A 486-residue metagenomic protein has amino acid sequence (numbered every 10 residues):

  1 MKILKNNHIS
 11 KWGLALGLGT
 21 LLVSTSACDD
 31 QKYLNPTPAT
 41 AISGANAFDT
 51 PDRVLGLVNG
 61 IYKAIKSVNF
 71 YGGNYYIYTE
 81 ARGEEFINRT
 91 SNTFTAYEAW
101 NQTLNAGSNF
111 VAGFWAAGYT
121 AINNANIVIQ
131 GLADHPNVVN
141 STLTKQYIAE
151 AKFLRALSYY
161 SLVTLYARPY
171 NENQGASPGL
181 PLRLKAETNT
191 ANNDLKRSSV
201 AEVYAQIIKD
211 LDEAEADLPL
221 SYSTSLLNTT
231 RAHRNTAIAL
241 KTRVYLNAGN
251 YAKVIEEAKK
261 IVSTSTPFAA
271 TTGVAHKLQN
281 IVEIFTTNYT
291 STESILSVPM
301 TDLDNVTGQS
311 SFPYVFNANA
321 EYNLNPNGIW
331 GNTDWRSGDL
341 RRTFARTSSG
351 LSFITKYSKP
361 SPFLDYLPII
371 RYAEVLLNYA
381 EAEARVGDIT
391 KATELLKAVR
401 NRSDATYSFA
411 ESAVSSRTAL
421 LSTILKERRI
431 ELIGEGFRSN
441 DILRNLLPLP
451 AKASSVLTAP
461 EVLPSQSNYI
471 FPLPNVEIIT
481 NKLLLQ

Functional and structural regions predicted by a protein language model:
K2-I3, C28-Y78, T393, Y407-S408 (+1 more regions): Membrane-proximal, proline-rich intrinsically disordered regions
V23-A27: C-terminal motif of bacterial Sec signal peptides marking the signal peptidase cleavage site
P51, G56, F86, T90 (+12 more regions): Hydrophobic-face positions in mid-chain alpha helices that act as interaction patches
F94-Y166, S198, E215-P219, P362-L367 (+2 more regions): Conserved, well-structured interaction surfaces
I148, R155, L162, K241 (+2 more regions): Structural register within alpha-helical repeat arrays
